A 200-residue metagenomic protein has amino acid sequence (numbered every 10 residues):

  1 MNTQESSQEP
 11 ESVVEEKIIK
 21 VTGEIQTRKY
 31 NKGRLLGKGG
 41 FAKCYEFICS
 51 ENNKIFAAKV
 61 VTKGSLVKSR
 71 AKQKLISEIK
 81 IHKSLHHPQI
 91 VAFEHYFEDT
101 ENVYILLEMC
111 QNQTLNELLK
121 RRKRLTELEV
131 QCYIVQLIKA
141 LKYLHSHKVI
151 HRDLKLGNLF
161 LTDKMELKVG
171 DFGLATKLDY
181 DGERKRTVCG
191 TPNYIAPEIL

Functional and structural regions predicted by a protein language model:
G33-G40, C44: Protein kinase glycine-rich loop
I48-F56: Conserved N-lobe loop of protein kinases adjacent to the ATP-binding glycine-rich P-loop
I55, V60-H86: Conserved N-lobe beta3->alphaC-helix segment of eukaryotic protein kinase catalytic domains
H95-Y96: A short, aromatic-enriched beta-strand patch in the conserved N-lobe beta-sheet of the protein kinase catalytic domain
T100-T114, L118: Conserved short submotifs of the Hanks-type protein kinase catalytic core that shape the nucleotide-binding pocket
Y133-I134: Activation segment signature within eukaryotic-like protein kinase domains
L137-V149: Protein kinase catalytic-loop region centered on the HRD/HxD motif
